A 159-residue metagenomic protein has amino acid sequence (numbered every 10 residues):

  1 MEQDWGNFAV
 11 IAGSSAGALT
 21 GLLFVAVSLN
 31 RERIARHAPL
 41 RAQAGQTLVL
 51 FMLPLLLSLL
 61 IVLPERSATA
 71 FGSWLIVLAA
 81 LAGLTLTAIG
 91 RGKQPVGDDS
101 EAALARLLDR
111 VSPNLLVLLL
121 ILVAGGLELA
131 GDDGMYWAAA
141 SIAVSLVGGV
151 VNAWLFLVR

Functional and structural regions predicted by a protein language model:
D4-G17, T69-G83, A138-L146: Alpha-helical transmembrane segments
W5-I11, I34-L56, D99-V117, V158-R159: Juxtamembrane helix-loop boundaries in multi-pass membrane proteins
S14-R31: N-terminal signal-anchor/start-transfer transmembrane helix
G17, I34, Q43-A44, F51-S67 (+3 more regions): Alpha-helical multi-pass membrane segments and their bilayer interfacial helix-loop junctions
A26-H37, A88-S100, A153-R159: C-terminal ends of transmembrane helices
F51, S67-G72, L86, E101 (+2 more regions): Charge-biased, low-complexity intrinsically disordered regions
L60-I121: Membrane-proximal helix-loop-helix units in multi-pass membrane proteins
I121-R159: Terminal transmembrane helical module of multi-pass membrane proteins
